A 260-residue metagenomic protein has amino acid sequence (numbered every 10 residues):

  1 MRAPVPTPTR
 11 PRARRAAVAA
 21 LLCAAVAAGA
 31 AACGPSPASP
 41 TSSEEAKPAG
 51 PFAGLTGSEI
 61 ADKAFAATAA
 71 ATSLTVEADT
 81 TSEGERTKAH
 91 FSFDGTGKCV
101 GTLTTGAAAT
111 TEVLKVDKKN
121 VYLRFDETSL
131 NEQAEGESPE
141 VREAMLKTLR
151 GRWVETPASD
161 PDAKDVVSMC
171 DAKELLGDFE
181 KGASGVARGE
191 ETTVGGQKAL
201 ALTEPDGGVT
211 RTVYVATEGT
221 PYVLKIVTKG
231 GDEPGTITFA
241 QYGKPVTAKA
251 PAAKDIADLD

Functional and structural regions predicted by a protein language model:
R2-K88, A253-D260: N-terminal leader/targeting segments and the immediate start of mature chains
T68-T72, F125, P157, A183: Sec/Tat-exported extracytoplasmic proteins
T72-T80, E85-L103, T110-L114, K119-L123 (+3 more regions): One face of beta-strands
D94-S168, P234-T236: An acidic-aromatic
V167-G177: Transition segment at domain starts
F179-A187: A short, amphipathic edge element
E190-K254: Gly/Pro-enriched, hydrophobic low-complexity segments that function as extracytoplasmic propeptides/linkers
